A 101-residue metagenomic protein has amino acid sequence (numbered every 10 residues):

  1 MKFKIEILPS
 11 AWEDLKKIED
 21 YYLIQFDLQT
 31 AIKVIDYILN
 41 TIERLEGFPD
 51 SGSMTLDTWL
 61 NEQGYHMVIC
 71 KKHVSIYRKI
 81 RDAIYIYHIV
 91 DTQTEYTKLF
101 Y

Functional and structural regions predicted by a protein language model:
M1-Y37: Arg/Lys-rich, positively charged N-terminal/basic patches that mediate binding to nucleic acids
D20, E43, G47-D50, H73 (+1 more regions): Generic structural signal for secondary-structure transition and capping sites
E43-I69: A short, surface-exposed loop/turn module that caps and links secondary-structure elements
C70-V74, R78-Y101: Enriched for short, Lys/Arg-rich terminal
